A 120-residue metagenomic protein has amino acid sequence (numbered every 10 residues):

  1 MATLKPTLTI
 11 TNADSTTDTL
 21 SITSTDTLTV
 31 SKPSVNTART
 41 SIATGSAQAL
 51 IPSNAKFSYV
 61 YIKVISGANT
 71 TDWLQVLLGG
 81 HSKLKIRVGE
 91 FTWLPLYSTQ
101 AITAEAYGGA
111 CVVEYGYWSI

Functional and structural regions predicted by a protein language model:
M1-S21, T25-K32, A106-I120: C-terminal interaction-tip segments
L8, V60-I62, L74-V76, I86 (+2 more regions): Hydrophobic beta-strand residues in large extracellular and virion-surface proteins
S15-I22, R39-N54: Surface-exposed ligand/attachment interfaces on beta-rich extracellular proteins
R39, S46-L50, S58-V64, I102-E105: Hydrophobic beta-strand segments within beta-rich accessory/binding domains
S53-S58, L94-S98: Short, solvent-exposed loop/turn segments enriched in Ser/Thr/Gly
N54-F57, I62-S82: Short, surface-exposed beta-strand/strand-loop-strand elements in extracellular ectodomains
K85-T99: Beta-sandwich interaction modules
P95-C111: Noncatalytic modules at the cell exterior or secretory-pathway interfaces, chiefly beta-strand-rich lectin/adhesion
